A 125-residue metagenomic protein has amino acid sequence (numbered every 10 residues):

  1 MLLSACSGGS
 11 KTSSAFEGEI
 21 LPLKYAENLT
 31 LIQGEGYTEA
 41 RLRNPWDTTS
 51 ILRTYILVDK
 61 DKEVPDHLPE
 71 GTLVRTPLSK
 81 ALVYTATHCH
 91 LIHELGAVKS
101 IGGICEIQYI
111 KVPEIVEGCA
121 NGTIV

Functional and structural regions predicted by a protein language model:
M1-S4: Sec-dependent bacterial lipoprotein signal peptides
C6-V125: N-terminal ligand-binding lobe of clamshell/alpha-beta domains
